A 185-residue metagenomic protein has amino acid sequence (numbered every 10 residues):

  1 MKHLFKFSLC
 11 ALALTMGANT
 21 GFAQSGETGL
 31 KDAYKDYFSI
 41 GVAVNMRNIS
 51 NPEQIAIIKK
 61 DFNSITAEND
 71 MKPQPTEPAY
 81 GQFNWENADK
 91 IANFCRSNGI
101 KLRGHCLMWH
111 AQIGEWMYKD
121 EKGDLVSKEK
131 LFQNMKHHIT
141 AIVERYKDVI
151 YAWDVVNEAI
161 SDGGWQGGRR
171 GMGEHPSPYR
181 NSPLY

Functional and structural regions predicted by a protein language model:
M1-G26: Bacterial Sec-dependent N-terminal signal peptides
F7-L9, A33-Y37, S177: A generic structural signal for short, non-catalytic loop/turn and secondary-structure boundary residues
C10-A13, D32, I55, V143: Generic marker of residues within folded, mature protein domains
A18, F22, V42-M46, L131-Q133: A short linear-motif detector with a strong N-terminal bias
Q24-S64, E68: Boundary/entry segment of secreted carbohydrate-active catalytic domains
E27-T28, K60-P78, N87-Y185: Substrate-binding cleft and catalytic face of glycoside hydrolase catalytic domains, especially the flexible beta-alpha
G81-Q82: Residue-level marker of alpha-helix boundaries and capping positions
